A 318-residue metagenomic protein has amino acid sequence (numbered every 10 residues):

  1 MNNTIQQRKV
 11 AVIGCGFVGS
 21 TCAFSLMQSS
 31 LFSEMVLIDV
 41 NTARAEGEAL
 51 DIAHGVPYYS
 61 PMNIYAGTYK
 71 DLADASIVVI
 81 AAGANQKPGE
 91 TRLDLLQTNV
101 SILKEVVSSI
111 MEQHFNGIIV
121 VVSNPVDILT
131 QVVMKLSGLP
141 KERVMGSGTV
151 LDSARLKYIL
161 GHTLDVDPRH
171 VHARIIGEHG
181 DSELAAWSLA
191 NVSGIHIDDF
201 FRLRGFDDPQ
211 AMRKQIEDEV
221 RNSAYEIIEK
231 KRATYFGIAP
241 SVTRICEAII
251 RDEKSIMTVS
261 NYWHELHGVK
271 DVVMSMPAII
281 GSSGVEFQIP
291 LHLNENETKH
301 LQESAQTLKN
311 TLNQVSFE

Functional and structural regions predicted by a protein language model:
M1-R8: A short, basic/flexible loop-to-alpha-helix module at the beginning of a structural domain
C15-G16: Glycine-rich Rossmann-fold phosphate-binding loop(s) that bind the pyrophosphate of adenine dinucleotide cofactors
G19-S20: N-terminal Rossmann-fold NAD(P) dinucleotide-binding loop
L26: Aromatic pocket-lining residues of Rossmann-like dinucleotide-binding sites
E34, I38-S76, E90, N310-Q314: Conserved N-terminal Rossmann-fold NAD(P) cofactor-binding segment
P57-I118: Rossmann-like NAD(P)-binding element
T91-K157: Rossmann-like NAD(P)(H) cofactor-binding subdomain of soluble oxidoreductases
S137-R143, S153-E318: C-terminal substrate-binding/catalytic lobe of Rossmann-fold NAD(P)-dependent dehydrogenases
